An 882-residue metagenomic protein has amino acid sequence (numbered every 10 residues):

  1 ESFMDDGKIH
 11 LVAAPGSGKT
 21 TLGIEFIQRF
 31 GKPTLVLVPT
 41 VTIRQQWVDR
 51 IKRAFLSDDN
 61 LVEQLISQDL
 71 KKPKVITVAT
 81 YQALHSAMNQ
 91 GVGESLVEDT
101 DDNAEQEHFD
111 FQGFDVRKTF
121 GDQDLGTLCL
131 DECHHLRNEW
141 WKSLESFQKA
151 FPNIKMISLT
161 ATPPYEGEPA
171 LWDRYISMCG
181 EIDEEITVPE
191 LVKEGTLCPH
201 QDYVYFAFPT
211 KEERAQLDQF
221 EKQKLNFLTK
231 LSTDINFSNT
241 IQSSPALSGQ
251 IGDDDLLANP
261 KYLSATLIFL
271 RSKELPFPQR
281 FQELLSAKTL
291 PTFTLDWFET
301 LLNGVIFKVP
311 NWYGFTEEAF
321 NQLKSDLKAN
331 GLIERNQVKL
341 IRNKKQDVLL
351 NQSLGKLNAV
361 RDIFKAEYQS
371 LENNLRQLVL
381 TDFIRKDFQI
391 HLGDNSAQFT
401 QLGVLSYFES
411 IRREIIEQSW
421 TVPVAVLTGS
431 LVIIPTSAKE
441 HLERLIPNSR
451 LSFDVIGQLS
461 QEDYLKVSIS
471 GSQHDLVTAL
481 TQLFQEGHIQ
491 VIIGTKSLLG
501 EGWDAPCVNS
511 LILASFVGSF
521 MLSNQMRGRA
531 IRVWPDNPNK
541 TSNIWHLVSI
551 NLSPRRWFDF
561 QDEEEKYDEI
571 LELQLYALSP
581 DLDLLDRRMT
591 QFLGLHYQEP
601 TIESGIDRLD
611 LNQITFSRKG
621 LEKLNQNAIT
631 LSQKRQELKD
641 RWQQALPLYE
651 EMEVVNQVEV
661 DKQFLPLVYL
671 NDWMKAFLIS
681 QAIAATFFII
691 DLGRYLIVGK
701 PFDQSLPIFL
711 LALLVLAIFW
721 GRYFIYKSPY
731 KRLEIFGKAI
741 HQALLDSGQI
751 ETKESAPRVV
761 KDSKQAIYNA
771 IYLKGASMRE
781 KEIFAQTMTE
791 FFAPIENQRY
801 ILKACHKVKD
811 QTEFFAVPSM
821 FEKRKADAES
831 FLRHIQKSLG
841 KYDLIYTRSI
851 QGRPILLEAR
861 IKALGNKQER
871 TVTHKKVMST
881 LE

Functional and structural regions predicted by a protein language model:
D6-F26: Walker A/P-loop
A14-S17, N60-L65, L70-T77, F114 (+7 more regions): Conserved C-terminal RecA-like helicase domain
T21-F55, T80-A83, W140, Y165-G167 (+1 more regions): Conserved Walker A/P-loop ATP-binding site and its immediately adjacent core in helicase/helicase-like ATPase domains
T42-D69, I176: Conserved helix-turn-beta segment of the N-terminal RecA-like "Helicase ATP-binding" lobe in SF1/SF2 helicases
A83, S95-I157: SF2 helicase catalytic motif II
H85, A397, S410-S419, A425-P600 (+1 more regions): Conserved RecA-like P-loop NTPase helicase motor core
R137-L197: Post-DEXD/H (motif II) to motif III coupling segment of the RecA-like Helicase ATP-binding lobe
L231-F281, Q561-E813: Long, largely alpha-helical accessory region at the distal end of helicase-like NTP-driven motors
